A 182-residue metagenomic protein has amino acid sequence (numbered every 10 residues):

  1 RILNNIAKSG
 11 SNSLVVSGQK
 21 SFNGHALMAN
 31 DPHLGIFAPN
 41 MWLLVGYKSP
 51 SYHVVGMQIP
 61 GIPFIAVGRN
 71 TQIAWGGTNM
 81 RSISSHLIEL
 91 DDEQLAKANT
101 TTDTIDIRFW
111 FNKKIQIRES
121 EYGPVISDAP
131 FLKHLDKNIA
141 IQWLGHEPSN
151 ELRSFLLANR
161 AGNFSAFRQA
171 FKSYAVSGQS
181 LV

Functional and structural regions predicted by a protein language model:
R1-V182: Mature extracytoplasmic enzyme cores
